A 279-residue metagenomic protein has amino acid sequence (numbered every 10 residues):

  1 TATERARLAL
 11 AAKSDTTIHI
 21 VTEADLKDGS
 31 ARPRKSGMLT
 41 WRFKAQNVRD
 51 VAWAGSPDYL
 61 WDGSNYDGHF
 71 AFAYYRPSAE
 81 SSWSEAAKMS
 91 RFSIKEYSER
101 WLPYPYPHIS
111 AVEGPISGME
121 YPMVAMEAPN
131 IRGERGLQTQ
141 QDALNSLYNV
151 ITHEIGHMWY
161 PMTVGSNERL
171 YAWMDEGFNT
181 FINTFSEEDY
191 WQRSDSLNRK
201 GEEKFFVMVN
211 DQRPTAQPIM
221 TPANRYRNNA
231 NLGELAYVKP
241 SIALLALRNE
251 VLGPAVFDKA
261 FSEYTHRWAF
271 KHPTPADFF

Functional and structural regions predicted by a protein language model:
T1, P77-A79, V164-G165, P222-A230 (+2 more regions): Flexible glycine/proline-enriched surface loops and loop-helix/loop-strand junctions
T1-T152, F181: Hydrophobic helix-coil surface modules that form long, contiguous segments used for peptide/substrate interaction
D67-H69, T152-W159, N210-N224, A255: Active-site-adjacent bridging/hinge elements
R76-E85, L137, E168-R169, A230-G233 (+2 more regions): Second-shell loop/turn segments in exported
R91, K95-E96, M126-A128, R135-G201 (+1 more regions): Zinc-dependent metallopeptidase catalytic helix centered on the HExxH motif and its immediate flanking segment
M119, Q140-T152, Y171-M174, F178 (+2 more regions): Secondary-structure capping and boundary motifs in well-ordered enzyme cores
E176-I242, A246: Acidic/His/Gly-enriched intrinsically disordered linker/tail segments that often contain short helix/coil "MoRF-like"
G233-F279: Amphipathic alpha-helical substructures
